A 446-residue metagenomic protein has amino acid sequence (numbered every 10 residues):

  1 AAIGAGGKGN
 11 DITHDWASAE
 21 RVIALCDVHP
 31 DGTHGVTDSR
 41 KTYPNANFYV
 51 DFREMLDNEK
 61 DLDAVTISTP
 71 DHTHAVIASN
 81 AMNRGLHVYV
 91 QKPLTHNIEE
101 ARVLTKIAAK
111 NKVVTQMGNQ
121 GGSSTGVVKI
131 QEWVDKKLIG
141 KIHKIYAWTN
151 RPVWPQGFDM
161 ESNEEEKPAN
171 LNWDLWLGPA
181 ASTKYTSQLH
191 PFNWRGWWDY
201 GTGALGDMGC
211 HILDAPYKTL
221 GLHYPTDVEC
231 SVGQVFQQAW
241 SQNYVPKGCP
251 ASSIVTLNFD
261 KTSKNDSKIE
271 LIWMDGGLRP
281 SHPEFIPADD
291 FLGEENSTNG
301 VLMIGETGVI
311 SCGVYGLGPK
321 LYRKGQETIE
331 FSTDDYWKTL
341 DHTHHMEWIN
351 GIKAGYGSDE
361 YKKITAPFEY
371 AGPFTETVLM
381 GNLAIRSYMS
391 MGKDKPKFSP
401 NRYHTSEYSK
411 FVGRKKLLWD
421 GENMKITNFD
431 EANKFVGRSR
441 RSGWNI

Functional and structural regions predicted by a protein language model:
A1-I3, I23-D27, F48, T66-S68 (+11 more regions): Structural recognition of the beta-strand scaffold that forms the well-ordered cores of secreted hydrolase catalytic
A1-V90, R102-V114, G357: N-terminal glycine-/serine-/threonine-rich beta1-alpha1-beta2 phosphate-ribose binding loop of Rossmann-like
G7, D11, H34, D38 (+12 more regions): Extracytoplasmic/secreted proteins, especially bacterial periplasmic and envelope-associated proteins
H29, Y49, S68-T73, L94-H96 (+5 more regions): Short, solvent-exposed turn/loop segments enriched in Gly/Ser/Thr/Pro and often Arg
T37, K129, P155-E161, S241-Q242 (+1 more regions): Short aromatic-enriched loop/helix-cap "lid" or pocket-rim segments at secondary-structure transitions that line
H87-Y89, T95-N170, L175: A contiguous active-site-proximal alpha/beta segment in oxidoreductase catalytic domains
E164-E165, A169-P367, G372-P396, Y403-I446: Glycine-rich, aromatic-lined ligand/substrate-binding cores of catalytic and carbohydrate-binding domains
